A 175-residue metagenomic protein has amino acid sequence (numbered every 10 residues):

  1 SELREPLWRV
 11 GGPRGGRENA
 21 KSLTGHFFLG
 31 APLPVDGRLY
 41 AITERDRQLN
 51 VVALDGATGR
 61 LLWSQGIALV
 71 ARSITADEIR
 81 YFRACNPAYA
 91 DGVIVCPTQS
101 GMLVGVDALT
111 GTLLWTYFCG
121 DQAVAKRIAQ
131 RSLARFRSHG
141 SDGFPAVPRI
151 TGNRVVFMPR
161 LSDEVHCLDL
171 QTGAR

Functional and structural regions predicted by a protein language model:
S1, K21-V52, T75-L103, R127-V165: Repeat-blade elements of multi-bladed beta-propeller folds
S1-T24, N50, T58-D77, T112-G140 (+1 more regions): Aromatic (tryptophan-biased) beta-strands that constitute blades/sheets of beta-rich domains
P34, D55-G56, Y89, A108 (+1 more regions): Short, acidic, Ser/Thr-enriched surface-loop or helix-capping motifs
R45, V106, L113-L114: Long amphipathic alpha-helical coiled-coil segments that act as oligomerization/scaffolding modules in large eukaryotic
